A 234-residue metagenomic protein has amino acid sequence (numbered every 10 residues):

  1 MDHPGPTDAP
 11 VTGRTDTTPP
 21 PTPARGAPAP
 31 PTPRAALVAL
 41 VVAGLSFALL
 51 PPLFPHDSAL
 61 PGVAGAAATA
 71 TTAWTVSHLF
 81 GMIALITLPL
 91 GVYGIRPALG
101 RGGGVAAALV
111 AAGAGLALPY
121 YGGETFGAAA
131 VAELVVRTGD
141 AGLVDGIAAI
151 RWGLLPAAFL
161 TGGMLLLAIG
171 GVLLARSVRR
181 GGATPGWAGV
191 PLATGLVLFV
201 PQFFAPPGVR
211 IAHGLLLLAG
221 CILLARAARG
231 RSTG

Functional and structural regions predicted by a protein language model:
D2-D8, P23-G234: Hydrophobic, aromatic-enriched alpha-helical segments typical of multi-pass transmembrane helices
A9-T22: N-terminal intrinsically disordered, low-complexity tails
